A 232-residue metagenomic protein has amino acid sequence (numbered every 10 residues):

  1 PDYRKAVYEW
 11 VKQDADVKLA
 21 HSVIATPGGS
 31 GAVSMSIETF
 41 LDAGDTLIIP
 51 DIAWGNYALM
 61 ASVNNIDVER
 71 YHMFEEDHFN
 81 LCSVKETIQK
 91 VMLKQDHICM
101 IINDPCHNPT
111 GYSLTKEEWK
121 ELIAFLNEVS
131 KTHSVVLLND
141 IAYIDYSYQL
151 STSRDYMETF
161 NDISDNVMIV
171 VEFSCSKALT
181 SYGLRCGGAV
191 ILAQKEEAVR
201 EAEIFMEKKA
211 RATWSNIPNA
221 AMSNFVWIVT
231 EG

Functional and structural regions predicted by a protein language model:
P1-H133, I144-I163: Conserved core of the PLP fold type I
L47, V135-L137, I169: Hydrophobic/aromatic residues located in beta-strands of well-ordered beta-sheets within soluble catalytic
D140-I141: Walker B catalytic acidic pair
N161-G232: Conserved core segment of the aminotransferase class I/II
